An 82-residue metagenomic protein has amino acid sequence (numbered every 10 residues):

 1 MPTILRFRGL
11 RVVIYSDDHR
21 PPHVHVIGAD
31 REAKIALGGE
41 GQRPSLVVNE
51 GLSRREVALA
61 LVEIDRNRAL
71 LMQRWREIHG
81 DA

Functional and structural regions predicted by a protein language model:
M1-P22: Short, charged/polar N-terminal "headpieces" of proteins
I4, E32, G41, R66 (+1 more regions): Intrinsically disordered, low-complexity sequence elements enriched in Ser/Thr/Gly/Pro
R11, G28-D30, Q73, H79: Intrinsically disordered, low-complexity segments enriched in polar/charged small residues
Y15-L52: A short, structured beta-strand/loop element
L52-A82: C-terminal structural segments of small proteins and small subunits
